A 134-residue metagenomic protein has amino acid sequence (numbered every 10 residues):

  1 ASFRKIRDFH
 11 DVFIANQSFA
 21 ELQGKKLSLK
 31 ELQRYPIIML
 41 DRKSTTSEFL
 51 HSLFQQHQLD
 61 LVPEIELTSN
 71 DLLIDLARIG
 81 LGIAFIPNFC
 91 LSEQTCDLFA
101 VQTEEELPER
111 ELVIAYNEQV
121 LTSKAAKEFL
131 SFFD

Functional and structural regions predicted by a protein language model:
A1-D11, A15, R78, L98-V101: Short beta-strand-centered segments that line the small-molecule binding cleft or hinge of alpha/beta clamshell
R4, K30, I74-D75: Alpha-helical segments flanking ligand/cofactor-binding loops in enzyme cores
K5, V12-I14, P36, I83 (+1 more regions): Residues embedded in well-ordered beta-strands
N16-F19, E118-V120: Short loop segments at secondary-structure junctions
Q17-S18, N88-C90, L112: Short secondary-structure boundary segments
E21-Q23, P36-H57, T122-A126, L130: Secondary-structure junction motif
T46-V101: Hydrophobic hinge/microswitch elements
A100-D134: A late-sequence structural motif
